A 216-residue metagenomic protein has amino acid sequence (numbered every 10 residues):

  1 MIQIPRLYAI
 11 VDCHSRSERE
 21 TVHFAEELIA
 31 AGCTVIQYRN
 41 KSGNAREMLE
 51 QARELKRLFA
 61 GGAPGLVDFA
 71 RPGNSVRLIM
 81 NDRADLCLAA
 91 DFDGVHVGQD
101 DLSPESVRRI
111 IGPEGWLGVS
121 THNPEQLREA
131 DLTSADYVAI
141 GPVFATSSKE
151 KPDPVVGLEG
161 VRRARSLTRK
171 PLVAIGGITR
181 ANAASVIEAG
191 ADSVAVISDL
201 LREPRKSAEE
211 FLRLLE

Functional and structural regions predicted by a protein language model:
M1-F69, N74-P104, R109-Y137, D153-E159 (+5 more regions): Conserved N-terminal beta1-alpha1 strand-loop-helix module at the mouth
F144-T146: A short, flexible beta-alpha/helix-coil linker loop
S148-E150: Glycine/threonine-rich flexible loop motifs
